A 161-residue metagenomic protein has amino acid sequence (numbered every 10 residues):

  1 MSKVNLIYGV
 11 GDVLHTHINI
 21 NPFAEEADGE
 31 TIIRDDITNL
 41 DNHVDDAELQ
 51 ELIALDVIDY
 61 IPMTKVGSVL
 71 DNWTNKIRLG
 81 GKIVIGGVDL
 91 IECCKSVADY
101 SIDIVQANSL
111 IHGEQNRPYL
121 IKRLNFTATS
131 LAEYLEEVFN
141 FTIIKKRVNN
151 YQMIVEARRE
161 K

Functional and structural regions predicted by a protein language model:
S2-D41: Class I SAM-dependent methyltransferase SAM/SAH-binding core
N21-F23, A54-V57, G87-I91: Short loop/turn segments at strand-loop or loop-helix junctions that form parts of catalytic or ligand-binding pockets
E26, Y60-I61: Catalytic P-loop NTPase motifs of RecA-like helicase/translocase cores
T38-I53: A short acidic, Gly/Pro-enriched loop at the edge of an enzyme's catalytic core that lines a small-molecule cofactor
N39, D59, E92: Active-site micro-motifs of SAM-dependent methyltransferase domains
Q50-V57, V66: A short beta-strand submotif of the Rossmann-like class I SAM-dependent methyltransferase core that lines
I61-P62, I77-L79: Helix-to-beta-strand junctions that scaffold the AdoMet/dcAdoMet cofactor pocket in Class I SAM-dependent enzymes
K65-G67, N72-T74, K82-K161: S-adenosyl-L-methionine-dependent methyltransferase catalytic module, highlighting the catalytic core
